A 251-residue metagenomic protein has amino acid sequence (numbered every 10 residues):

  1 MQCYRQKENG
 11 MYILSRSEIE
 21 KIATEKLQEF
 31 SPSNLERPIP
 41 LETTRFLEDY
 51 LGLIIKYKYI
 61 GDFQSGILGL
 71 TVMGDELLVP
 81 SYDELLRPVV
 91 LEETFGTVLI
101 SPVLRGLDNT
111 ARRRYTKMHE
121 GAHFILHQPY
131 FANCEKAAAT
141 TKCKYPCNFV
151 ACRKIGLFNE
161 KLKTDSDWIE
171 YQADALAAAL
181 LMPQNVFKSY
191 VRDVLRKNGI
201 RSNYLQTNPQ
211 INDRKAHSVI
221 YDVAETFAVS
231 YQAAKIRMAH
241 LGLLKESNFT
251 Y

Functional and structural regions predicted by a protein language model:
M1-Y251: Active-site hotspot residues in diverse enzymes, especially metal/ion-binding acidic/histidine motifs
